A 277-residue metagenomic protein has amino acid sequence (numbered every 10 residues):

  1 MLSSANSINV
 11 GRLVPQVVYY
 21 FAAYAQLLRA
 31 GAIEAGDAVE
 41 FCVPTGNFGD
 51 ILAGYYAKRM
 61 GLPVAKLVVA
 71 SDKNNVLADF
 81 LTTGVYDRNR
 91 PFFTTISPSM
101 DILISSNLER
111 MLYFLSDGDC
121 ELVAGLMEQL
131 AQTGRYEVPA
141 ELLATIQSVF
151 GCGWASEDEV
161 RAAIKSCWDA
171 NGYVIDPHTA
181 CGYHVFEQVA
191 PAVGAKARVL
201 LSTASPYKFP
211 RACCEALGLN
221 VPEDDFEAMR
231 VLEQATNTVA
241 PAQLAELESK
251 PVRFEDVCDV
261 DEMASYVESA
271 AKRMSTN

Functional and structural regions predicted by a protein language model:
M1-N277: PLP-dependent amino-acid enzyme catalytic core
